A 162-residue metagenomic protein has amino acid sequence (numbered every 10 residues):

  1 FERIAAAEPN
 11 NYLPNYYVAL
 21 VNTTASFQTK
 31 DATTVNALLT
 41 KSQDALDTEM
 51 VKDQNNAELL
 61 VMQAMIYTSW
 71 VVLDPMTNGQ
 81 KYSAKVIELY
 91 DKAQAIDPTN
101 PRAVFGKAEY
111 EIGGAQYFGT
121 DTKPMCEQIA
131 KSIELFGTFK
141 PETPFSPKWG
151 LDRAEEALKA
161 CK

Functional and structural regions predicted by a protein language model:
F1-A32: N-terminal, post-signal-peptide region of Sec/Tat-exported proteins
I4, T48-E49, K92-A93, S132: Canonical positions in the second alpha-helix
V18, A25, Q63, W70 (+4 more regions): Structural register within alpha-helical repeat arrays
T24-T33, A64, S69-N78, G113-G119 (+1 more regions): Short coil/turn linking the two alpha-helices of tandem helical-hairpin repeats
L38-Q43, Q80-E88, P101, G119-K140: TPR/TPR-like (Sel1-like) alpha-helical repeat modules
